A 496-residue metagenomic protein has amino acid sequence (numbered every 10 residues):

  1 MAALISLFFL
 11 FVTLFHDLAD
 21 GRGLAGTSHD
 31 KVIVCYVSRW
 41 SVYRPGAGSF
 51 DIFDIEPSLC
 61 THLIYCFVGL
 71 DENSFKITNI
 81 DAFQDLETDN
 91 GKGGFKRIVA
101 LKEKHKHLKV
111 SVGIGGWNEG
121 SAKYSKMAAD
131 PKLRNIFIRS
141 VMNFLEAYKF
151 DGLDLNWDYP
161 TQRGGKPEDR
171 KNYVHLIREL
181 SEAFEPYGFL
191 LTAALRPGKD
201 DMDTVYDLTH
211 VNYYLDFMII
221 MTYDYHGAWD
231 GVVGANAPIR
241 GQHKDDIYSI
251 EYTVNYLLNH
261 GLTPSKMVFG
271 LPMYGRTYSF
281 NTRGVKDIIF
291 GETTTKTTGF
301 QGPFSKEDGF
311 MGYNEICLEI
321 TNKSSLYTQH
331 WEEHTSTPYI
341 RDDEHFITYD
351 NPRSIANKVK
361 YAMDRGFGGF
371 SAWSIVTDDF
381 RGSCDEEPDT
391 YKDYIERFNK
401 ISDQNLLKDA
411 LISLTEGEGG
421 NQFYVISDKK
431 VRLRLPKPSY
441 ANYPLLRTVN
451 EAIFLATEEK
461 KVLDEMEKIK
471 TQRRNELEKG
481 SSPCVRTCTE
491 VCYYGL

Functional and structural regions predicted by a protein language model:
A2-G21: Cleavable N-terminal signal peptides of Sec/SRP-targeted secreted and luminal proteins
D20-L145, K171, E396-F398, Q404-E478: Glycan-recognition patch characteristic of GH18 chitinases/ENGases and related GlcNAc/peptidoglycan-binding proteins
L24-H29, I114, A228-W229, A235-A237 (+2 more regions): Glycan-binding loop/region signatures in secreted carbohydrate-active enzymes
H29-K31, C60-T61, K106-V110, K149-D151 (+3 more regions): Short, well-ordered coil/turn segments that N-cap beta-strands
V37-R39, F67, V112-G116, W157-Y159 (+4 more regions): A cross-domain feature marking catalytic cores of carbohydrate-active enzymes and several ubiquitous metabolic/repair
P45, N73-K92, P160-I316: Substrate-binding surface in catalytic domains of secreted glycosidases
E56, E146, V211, L258 (+1 more regions): Non-catalytic positions within long, well-ordered alpha-helices that form the structural scaffold/packing of enzyme
L63, V112, L155, L180 (+4 more regions): Conserved, mostly hydrophobic/aromatic
